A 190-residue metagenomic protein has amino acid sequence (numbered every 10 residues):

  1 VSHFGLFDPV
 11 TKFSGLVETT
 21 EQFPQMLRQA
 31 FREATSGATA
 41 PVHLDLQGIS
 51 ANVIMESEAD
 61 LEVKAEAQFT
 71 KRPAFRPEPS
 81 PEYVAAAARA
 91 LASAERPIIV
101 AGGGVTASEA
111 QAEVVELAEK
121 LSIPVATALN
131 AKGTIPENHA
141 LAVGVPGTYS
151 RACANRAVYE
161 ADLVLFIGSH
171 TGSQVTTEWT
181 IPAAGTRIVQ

Functional and structural regions predicted by a protein language model:
V1-Q190: N-terminal alpha/beta PP-like core and its mobile active-site loop of ThDP/TPP-dependent enzymes
